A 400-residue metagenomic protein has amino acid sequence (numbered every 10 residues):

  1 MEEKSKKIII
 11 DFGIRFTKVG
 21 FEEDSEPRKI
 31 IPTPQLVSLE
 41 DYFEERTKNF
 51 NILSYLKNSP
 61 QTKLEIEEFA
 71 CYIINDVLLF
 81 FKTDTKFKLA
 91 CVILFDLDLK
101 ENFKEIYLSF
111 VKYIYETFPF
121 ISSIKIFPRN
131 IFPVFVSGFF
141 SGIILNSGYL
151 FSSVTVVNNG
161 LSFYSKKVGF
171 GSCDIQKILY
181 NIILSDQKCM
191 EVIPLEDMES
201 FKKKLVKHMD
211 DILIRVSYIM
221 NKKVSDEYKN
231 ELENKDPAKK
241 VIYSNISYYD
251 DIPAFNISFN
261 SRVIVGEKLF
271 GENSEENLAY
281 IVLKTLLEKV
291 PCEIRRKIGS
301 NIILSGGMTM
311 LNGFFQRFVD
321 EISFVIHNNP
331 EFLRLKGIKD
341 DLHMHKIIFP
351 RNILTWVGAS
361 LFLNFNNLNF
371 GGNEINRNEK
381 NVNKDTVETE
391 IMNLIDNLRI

Functional and structural regions predicted by a protein language model:
M1-E3, P119-L145: Conserved phosphate-binding catalytic cores of ATP/NTP-utilizing and phosphoryl-transfer enzymes
E2, I10-F16, S137-F139, I144-S153 (+5 more regions): A short acidic Gly-Thr/Ser loop motif
E2-V111, F163-Y164, D186: Conserved phosphate-binding loops in N-terminal lobes of ATP-dependent enzymes of the actin/Hsp70/sugar-kinase
A70-F81, N260-K297, R317: Phosphate/ATP-binding catalytic cores across multiple sugar-kinase/actin-like superfamilies, primarily ASKHA
I93-I106, G299-E321, R351: Glycine-rich phosphate-binding loops at beta-strand->alpha-helix junctions
N130-G138, G271, F332-I400: Glycine-rich phosphate-binding/hydrolytic loop that grips phosphoryl groups
N158-E272, N301: Phosphate-binding glycine-rich/basic clefts of nucleotide- and phosphate-handling proteins, predominantly
L287-E288, E293-R295, I303, L311-G337: Catalytic phosphate/nucleotide-handling subdomain of diverse soluble enzymes
